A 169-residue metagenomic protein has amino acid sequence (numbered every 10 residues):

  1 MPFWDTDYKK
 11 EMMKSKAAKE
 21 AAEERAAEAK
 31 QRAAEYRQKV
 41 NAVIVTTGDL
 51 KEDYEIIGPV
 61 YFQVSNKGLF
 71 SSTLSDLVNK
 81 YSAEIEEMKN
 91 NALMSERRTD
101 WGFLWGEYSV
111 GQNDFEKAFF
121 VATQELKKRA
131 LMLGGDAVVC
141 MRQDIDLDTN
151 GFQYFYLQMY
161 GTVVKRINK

Functional and structural regions predicted by a protein language model:
P2-K89, L133, F155-V164, K169: N-terminal presequence-like segments and the immediate start of the first folded domain
G48, D144-D148: Short, solvent-exposed loop/turn elements at beta->coil junctions and helix N-caps that rim active or binding pockets
V60, S65-D144: Short, well-ordered alpha-helical segments
S95-T99, K117, L147-K169: Short acidic, glycine/proline-enriched helix-loop-strand junctions
